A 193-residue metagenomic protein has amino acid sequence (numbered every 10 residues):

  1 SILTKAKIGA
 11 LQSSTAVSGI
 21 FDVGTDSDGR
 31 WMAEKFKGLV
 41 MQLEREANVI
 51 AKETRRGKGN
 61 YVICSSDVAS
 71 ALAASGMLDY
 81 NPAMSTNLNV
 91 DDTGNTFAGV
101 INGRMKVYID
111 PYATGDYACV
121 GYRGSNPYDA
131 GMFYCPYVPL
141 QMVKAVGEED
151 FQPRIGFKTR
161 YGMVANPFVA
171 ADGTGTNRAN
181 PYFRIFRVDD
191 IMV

Functional and structural regions predicted by a protein language model:
S1-L11, R55-V62, F151-T159: Long, contiguous amphipathic alpha-helices that act as assembly "spine/axial" helices in icosahedral shell and virion
S1-R45: Alpha-helical scaffold segments that mediate packing/assembly in large oligomeric complexes
D26-V49, N60-Y61, D67-V193: Sequence/fold signature of self-assembling virion shell proteins
